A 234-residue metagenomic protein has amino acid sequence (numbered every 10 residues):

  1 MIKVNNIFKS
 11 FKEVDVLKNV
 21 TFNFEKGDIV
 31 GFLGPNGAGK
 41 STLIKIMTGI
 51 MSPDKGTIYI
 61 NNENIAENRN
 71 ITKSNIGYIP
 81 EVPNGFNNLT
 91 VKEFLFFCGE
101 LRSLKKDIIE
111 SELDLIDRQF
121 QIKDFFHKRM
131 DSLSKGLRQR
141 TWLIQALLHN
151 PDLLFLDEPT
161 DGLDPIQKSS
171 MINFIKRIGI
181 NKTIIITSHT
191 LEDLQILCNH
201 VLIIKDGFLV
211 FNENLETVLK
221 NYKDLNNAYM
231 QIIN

Functional and structural regions predicted by a protein language model:
I2-V4, L17, K73: Conserved structural motif at the start of ABC-family nucleotide-binding domains
T48: Helix-to-loop junction immediately C-terminal to a conserved catalytic motif
G56-E67, I71-T72, I76, E213: Conserved ABC transporter NBD signature motif
F96, E100, D107-F125: Conserved ABC ATPase "signature" region
L154-E158: Catalytic Walker B motif of ABC-type/P-loop ATPase nucleotide-binding domains
K168-I180: Helical segment within the ABC ATPase nucleotide-binding domain
